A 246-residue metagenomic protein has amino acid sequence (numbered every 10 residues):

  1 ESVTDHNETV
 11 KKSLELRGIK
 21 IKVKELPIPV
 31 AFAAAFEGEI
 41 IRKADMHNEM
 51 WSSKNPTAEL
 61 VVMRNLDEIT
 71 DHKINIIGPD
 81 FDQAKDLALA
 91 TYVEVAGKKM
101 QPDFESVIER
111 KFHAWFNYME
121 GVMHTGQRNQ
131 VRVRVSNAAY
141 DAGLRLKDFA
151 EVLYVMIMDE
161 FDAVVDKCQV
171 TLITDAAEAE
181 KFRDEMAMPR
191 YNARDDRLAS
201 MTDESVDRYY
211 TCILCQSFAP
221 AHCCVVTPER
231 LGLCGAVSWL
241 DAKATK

Functional and structural regions predicted by a protein language model:
E1-K246: Cysteine-centered metal-binding/redox modules
